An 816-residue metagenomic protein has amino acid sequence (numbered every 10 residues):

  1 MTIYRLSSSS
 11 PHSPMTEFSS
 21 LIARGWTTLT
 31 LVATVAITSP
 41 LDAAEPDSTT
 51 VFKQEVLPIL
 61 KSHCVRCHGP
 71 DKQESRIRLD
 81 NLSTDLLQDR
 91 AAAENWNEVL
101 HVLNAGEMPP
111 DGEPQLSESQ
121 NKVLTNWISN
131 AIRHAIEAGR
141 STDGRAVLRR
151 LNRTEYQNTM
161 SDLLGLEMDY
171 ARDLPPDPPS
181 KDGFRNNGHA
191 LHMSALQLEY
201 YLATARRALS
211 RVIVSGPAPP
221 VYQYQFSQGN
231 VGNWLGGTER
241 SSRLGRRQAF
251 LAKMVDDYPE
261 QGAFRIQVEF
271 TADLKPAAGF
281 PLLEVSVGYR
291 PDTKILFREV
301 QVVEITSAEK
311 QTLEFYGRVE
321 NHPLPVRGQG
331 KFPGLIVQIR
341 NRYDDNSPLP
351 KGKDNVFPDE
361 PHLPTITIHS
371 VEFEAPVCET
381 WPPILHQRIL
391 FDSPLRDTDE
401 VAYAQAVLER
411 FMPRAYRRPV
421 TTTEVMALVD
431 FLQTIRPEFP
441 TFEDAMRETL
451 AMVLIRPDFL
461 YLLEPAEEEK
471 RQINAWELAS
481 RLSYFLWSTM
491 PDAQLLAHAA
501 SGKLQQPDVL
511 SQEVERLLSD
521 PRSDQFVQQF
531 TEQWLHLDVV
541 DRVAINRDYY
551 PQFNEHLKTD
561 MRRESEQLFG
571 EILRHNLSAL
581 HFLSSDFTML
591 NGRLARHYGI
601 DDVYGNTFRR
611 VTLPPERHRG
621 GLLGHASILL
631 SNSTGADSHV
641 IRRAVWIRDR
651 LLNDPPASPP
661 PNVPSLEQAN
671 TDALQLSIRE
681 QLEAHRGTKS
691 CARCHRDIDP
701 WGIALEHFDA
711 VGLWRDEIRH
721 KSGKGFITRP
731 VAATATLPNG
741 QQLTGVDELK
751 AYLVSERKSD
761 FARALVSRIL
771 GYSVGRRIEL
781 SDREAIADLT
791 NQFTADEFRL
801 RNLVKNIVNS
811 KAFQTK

Functional and structural regions predicted by a protein language model:
M1-A23: N-terminal secretory signal peptides that target proteins for export/translocation
R24-T38: Bacterial N-terminal signal peptides
L41-Q223, Q338-P394, L408, P413-D430 (+10 more regions): Aromatic- and Gly/Pro-enriched helix-to-coil junctions and flexible linker segments
A44-E98, A105, G112-E118, P361 (+9 more regions): Sequence context surrounding c-type heme c attachment/ligation sites in exported
F52, V56, A91-N95, L100 (+29 more regions): Secondary-structure capping and boundary motifs in well-ordered enzyme cores
P109-P110, R133-E137, M168-A171, D182-G183 (+14 more regions): Secretory-pathway/luminal and periplasmic proteins that interact with or process carbohydrate-rich
W127, E155, T159, L163-L164 (+6 more regions): Extended surface/linker regions that mediate inter-domain or inter-protein docking in multi-component redox
L408, M412, E424-L428, M446 (+10 more regions): Extended, hydrophobic alpha-helical segments in both membrane/secreted and soluble proteins
